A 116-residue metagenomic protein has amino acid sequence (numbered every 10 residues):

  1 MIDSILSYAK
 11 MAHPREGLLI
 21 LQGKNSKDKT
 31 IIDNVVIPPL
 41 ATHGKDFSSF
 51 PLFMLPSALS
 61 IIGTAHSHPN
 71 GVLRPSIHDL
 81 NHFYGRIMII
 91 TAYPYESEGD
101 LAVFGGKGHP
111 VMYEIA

Functional and structural regions predicted by a protein language model:
M1-I61, P69-A116: Conserved beta-strand-loop surface patch within small alpha/beta domains used for substrate/adaptor or ligand engagement
